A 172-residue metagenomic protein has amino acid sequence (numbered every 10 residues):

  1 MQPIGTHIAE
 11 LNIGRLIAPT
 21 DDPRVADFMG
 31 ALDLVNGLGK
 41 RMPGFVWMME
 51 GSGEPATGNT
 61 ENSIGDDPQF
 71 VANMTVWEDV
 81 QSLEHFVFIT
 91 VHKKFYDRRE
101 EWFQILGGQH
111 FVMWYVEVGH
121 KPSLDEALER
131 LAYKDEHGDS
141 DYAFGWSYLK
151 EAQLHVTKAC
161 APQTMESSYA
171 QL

Functional and structural regions predicted by a protein language model:
M1-F70, Q109-L172: Short S/T/G/P-rich N-terminal loop/turn motif that feeds into the first structured element of a domain
Q2, D67-P68, V80-G108: An amphipathic, aromatic/His-enriched active-site/gating alpha helix that lines ligand/cofactor pockets
W77: Exposed, tryptophan/tyrosine-rich binding patches on extracellular proteins that engage cell-surface glycans
